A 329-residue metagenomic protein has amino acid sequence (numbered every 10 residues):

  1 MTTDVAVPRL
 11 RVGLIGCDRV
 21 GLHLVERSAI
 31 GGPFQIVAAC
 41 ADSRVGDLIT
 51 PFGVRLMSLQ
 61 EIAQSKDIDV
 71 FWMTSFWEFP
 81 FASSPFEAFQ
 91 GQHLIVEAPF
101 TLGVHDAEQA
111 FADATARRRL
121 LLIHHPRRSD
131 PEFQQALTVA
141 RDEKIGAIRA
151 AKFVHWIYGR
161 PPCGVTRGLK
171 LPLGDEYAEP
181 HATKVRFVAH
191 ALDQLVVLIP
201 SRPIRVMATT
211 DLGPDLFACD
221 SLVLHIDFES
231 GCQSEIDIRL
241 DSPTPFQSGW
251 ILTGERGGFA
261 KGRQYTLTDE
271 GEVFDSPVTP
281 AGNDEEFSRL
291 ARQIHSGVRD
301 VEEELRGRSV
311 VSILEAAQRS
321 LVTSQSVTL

Functional and structural regions predicted by a protein language model:
M1-F52: N-terminal Rossmann-like dinucleotide-binding module
M1-R9, L14, V70-M73, R119 (+2 more regions): C-terminal helix-rich "cap/oligomerization" subdomain common to oxidoreductases
R55-K66: Short acidic low-complexity segments
D69-V70, F76-W77, F81-R128: Beta-strand-loop-alpha-helix segment that lines the small-molecule cofactor/substrate pocket of alpha/beta enzymes
S75-F76, I238: Short glycine-/small-residue-rich Rossmann-like dinucleotide-binding loops
P126, P162, G168, P172 (+2 more regions): C-terminal glycine/acidic-rich active-site capping loop/insertion
D130-T209, P214, S324: Predominantly a Rossmann-like dinucleotide-binding segment in NAD(P)-dependent oxidoreductases
R186-R263, F287-R299: Contiguous beta-strand/loop segments that form the cofactor/metal-binding neighborhood of enzyme cores
